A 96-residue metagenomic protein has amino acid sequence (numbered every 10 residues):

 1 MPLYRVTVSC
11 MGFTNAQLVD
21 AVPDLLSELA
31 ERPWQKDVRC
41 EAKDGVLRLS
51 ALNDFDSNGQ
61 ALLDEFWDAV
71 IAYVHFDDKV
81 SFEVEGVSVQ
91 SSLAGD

Functional and structural regions predicted by a protein language model:
M1, G95-D96: Short intrinsically disordered terminal tails
M1-D20: Short, extreme N-terminal segment that most often corresponds to the first beta-strand
S9-M11, E41-K43, S50-L52, E85 (+1 more regions): A structural detector for beta-sheet-dominated domains
A16-P33: Short amphipathic alpha-helix segments
V22, A61-D78: Ampiphathic alpha-helical segments that act as solvent-exposed interaction surfaces
P33-D37, D77-V80: A short, aromatic/hydrophobic, helix- or strand-capping loop or linear motif that either lines the entrance/gate
W34-A69: Short, intrinsically disordered low-complexity segments
I71-G95: Conserved short beta-strand edge segments in small beta-sheet-based binding/regulatory domains
